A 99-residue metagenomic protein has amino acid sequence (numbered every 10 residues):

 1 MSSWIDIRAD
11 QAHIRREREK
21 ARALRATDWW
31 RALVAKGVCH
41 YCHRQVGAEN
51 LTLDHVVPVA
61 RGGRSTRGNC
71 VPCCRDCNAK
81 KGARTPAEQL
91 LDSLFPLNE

Functional and structural regions predicted by a protein language model:
S2-Y41: Short, charged surface segments at domain edges that flank catalytic/cofactor-binding sites
Y41-C42, D76: Short, cysteine/histidine-rich loop/knuckle motifs that typically chelate Zn2+
A48-E49, K80-A83: Short, non-ligating residues that shape and space the ligands of small metal-coordination modules and catalytic
N50-L51, V71: Hydrophobic "anchor" residues on beta-strands that sit immediately upstream of conserved functional sites
T52-P58: Histidine-centered catalytic micro-motifs used for acid/base chemistry in nuclease and nucleotide-processing active
R61-K81: Short beta-strand-alpha-helix junction that forms the catalytic/metal-binding core of metal-dependent nuclease domains
P86-A87: Short, Lys/Arg-enriched C-terminal cap helix and immediately downstream tail that follows
S93-L97: Short, charged, intrinsically disordered terminal tails
